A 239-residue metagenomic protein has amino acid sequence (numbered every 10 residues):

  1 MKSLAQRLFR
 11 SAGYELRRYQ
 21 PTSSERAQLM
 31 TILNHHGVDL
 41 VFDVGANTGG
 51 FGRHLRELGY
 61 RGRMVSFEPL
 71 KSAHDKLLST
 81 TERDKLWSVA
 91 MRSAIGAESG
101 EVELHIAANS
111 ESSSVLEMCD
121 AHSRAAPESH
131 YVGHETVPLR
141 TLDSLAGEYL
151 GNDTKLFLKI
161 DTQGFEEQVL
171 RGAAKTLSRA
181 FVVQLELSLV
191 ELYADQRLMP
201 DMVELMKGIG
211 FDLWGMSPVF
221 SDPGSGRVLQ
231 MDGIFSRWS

Functional and structural regions predicted by a protein language model:
M1-S239: Phosphate/nucleotide-binding beta-alpha loop and adjacent structural elements of enzyme active sites
